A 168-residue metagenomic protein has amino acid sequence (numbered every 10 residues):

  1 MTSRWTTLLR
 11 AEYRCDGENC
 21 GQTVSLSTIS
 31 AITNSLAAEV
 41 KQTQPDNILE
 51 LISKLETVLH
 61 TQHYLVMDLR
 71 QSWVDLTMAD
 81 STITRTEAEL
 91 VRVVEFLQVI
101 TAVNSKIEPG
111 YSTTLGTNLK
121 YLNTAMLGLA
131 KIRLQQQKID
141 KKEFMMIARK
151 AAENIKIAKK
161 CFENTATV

Functional and structural regions predicted by a protein language model:
M1-T43, N47-S53: C-terminal SET catalytic tail plus cysteine-rich post-SET Zn-binding segment of SAM-dependent SET-domain
R14-C15, S72-W73, R92-F96, N118: Amphipathic alpha-helical scaffolding segments
I29-Q42, L49-S53, Q62-T84, T113-Q136: Amphipathic alpha-helical repeat scaffolds of TPR domains
E39-I52, T86-V99, I147-I155: Helix-turn-helix repeat elements of alpha-solenoid scaffolds
T57-Y64, T101-G116, K160-T167: Short coil/turn linkers that connect adjacent helices within long alpha-helical scaffolds, especially alpha-solenoid
T61, A88, G110, E143-M146: Structural signature of alpha-solenoid helical repeat scaffolds
T113-V168: C-terminal interaction modules of eukaryotic adaptor/scaffold proteins
